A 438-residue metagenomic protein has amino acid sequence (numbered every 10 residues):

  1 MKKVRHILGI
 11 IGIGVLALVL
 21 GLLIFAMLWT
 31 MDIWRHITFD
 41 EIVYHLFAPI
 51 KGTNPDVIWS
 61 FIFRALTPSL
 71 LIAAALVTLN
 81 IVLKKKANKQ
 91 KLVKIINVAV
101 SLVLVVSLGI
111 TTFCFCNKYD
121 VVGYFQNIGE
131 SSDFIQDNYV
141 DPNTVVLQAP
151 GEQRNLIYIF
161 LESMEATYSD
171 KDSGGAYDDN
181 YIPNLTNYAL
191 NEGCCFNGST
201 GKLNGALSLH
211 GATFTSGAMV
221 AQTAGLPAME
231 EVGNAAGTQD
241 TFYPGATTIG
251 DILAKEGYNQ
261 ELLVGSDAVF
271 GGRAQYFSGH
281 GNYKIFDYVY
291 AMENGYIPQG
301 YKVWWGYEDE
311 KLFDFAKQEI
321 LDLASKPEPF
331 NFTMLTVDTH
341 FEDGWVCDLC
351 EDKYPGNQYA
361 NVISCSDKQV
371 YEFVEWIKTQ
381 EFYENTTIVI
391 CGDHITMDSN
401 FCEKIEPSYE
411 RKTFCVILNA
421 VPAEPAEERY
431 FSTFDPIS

Functional and structural regions predicted by a protein language model:
M1-Q126: Transmembrane and membrane-interface helices of multi-pass, inner-membrane envelope-modifying transferases
K2-I10, S60, I81, K89-K94 (+6 more regions): Polar/charged alpha-helical tracts
H45-L46, F125-P142: Short extracytoplasmic/periplasmic juxtamembrane "stem" segments immediately C-terminal to an N-terminal membrane anchor
N117-K118, N127, S132, Y276: Short linear sequence motifs
D141-S438: Solvent-exposed soluble domains appended to multi-pass membrane proteins
